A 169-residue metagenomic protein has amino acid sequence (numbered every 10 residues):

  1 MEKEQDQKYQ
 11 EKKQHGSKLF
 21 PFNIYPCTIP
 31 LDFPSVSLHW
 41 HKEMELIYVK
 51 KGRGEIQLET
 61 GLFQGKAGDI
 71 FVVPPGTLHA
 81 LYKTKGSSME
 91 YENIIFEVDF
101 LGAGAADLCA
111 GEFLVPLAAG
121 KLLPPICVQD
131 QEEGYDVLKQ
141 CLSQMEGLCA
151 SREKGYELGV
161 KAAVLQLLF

Functional and structural regions predicted by a protein language model:
M1-I70, G111-E112, L122-I126: Generic protein-terminus/edge-of-domain signal
E2-N23, Y82-G147: A hydrophobic/aromatic-rich effector-binding and dimerization subdomain of bacterial HTH-type transcriptional regulators
P34-W40, Y82-T84, A105-A106, Y156: Short histidine-centered beta-strand/loop micro-motifs that create catalytic or ligand/metal-coordination sites
Y48, V137-C141, A163: Amphipathic, well-ordered alpha-helical segments in soluble domains
R53-E55, F71, P75-L81, F100-L101: Histidine-centered metal-chelating micro-motifs
P75, K121, C149-R152: A general structural signal marking secondary-structure boundaries and capping sites
D130-D136, C149-Q166: All-alpha amphipathic helical-bundle segments outside canonical DNA-binding/catalytic cores that form hydrophobic
